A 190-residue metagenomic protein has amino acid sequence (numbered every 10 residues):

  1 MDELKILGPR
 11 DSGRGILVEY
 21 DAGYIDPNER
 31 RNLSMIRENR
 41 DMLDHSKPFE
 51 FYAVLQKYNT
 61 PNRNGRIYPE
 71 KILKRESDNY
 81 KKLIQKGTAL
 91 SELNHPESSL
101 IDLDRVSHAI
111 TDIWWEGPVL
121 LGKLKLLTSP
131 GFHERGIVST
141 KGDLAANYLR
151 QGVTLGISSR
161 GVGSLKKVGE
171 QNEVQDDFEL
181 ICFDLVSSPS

Functional and structural regions predicted by a protein language model:
M1-T88: Polar/acidic, low-complexity leader/linker segments enriched in S/T/G and N/D
E3-P9, I16-L17, G87, T111-S190: Residue microenvironments linked to proteolytic maturation and disulfide-stabilized extracellular modules
D26-N32, Y68-E70, L100-L103, R135-S139 (+1 more regions): A short linear-motif detector with a strong N-terminal bias
L55-K57, S91-L93, L124, S187: Pocket-edge structural micro-motifs
L55-P61, N94-E97, R160-V168: Short, flexible beta-strand-to-coil junctions
R63-G65, L100-R105, V168-Q171: Short, solvent-exposed polar/charged micro-motifs at secondary-structure junctions
I84-I101, I157: Short conserved beta-strand and strand-loop elements enriched in small hydrophobics with frequent Asp/Gly
S99-G117: Short, structured beta-strand-loop surface elements
